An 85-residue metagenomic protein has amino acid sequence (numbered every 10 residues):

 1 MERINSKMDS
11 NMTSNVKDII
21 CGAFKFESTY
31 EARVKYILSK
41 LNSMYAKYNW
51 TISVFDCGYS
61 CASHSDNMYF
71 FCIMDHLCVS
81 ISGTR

Functional and structural regions predicted by a protein language model:
M1-R85: Charged, amphipathic alpha-helical regulatory modules used for macromolecular assembly or allosteric control
